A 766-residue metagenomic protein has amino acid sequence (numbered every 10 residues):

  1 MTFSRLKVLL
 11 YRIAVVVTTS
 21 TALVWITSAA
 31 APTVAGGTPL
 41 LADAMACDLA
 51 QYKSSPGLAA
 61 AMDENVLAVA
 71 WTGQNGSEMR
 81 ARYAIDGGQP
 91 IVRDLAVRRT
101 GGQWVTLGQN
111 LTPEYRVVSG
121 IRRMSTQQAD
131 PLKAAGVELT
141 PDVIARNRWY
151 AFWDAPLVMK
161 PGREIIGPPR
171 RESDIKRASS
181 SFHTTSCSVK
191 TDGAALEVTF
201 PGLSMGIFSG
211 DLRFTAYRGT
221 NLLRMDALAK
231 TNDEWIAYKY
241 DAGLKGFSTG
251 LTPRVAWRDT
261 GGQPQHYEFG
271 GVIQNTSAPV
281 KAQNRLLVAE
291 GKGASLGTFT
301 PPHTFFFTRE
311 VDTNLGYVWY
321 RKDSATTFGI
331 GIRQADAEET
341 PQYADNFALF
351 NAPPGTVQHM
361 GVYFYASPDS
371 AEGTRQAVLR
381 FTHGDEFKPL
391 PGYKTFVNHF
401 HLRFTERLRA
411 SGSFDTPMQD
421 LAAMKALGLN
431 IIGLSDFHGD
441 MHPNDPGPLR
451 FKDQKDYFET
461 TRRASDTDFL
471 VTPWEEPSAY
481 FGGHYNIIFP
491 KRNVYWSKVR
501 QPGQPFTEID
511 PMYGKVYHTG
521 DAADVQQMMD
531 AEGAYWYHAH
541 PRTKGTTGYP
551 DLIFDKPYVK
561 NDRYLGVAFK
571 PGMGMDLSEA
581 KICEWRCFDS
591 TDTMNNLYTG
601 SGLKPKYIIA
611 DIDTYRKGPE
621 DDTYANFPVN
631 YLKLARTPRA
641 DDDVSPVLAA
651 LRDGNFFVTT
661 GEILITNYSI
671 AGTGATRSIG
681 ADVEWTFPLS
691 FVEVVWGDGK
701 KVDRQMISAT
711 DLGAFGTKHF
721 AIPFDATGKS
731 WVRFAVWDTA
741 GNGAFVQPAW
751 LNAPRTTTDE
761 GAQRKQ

Functional and structural regions predicted by a protein language model:
M1-L10: N-terminal secretory signal peptides that target proteins for export/translocation
R12-W25: Bacterial N-terminal signal peptides
G37-K53, Q74, A84-P354: Beta-strand/loop-rich accessory regions of lumenal/periplasmic or secreted enzymes, predominantly carbohydrate-active
W71-Q74, I91-S180, T184-C187, G329-E372 (+6 more regions): C-terminal functional module detector
P253, R492-Q504, K556-G572, K633-D641: Acidic, His- and aromatic-enriched active-site or binding-groove loops in soluble protein domains that engage sugars
A294-S295, F305-M418, A422-I431, N444-D445 (+1 more regions): Conserved structural scaffold segments of CAZyme catalytic domains across common CAZy folds
L390-G533, A539, G545-Y549, K570-G572 (+3 more regions): A metal-dependent hydrolase metal-coordination microenvironment
P511-D621, W685-P688, V692-V702, F720-S730: Domain-core and long-helix interface of multi-subunit machines
